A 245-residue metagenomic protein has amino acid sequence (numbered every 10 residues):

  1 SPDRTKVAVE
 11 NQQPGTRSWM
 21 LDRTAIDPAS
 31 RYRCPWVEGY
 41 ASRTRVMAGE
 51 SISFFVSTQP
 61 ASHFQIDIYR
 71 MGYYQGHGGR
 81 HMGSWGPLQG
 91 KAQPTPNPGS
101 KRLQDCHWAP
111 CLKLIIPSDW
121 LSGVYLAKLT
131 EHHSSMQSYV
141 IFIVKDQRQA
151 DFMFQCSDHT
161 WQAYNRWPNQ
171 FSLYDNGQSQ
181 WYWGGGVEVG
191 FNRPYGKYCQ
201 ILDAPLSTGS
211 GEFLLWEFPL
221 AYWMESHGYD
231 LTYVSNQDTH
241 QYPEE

Functional and structural regions predicted by a protein language model:
S1-W36: Proline/serine/threonine-rich low-complexity linkers at boundaries of modular beta-sandwich domains
T5, T16, T24, T44 (+7 more regions): Residue-identity detector for threonine
T16, P35-H63, D67-Y74, G79-F142: Ligand-binding face of N-terminal immunoglobulin V-set domains in extracellular IgSF glycoproteins
S18-M20, A29-R33, Q89-Q93, P219-W223: Generic detector of short, locally flexible boundary/turn motifs and exposed helical patches
A61, D67-M71, Q75-G86, S134-E245: Aromatic-Pro/Gly-enriched surface loop or interdomain linker that acts as a lid/target-recognition segment
